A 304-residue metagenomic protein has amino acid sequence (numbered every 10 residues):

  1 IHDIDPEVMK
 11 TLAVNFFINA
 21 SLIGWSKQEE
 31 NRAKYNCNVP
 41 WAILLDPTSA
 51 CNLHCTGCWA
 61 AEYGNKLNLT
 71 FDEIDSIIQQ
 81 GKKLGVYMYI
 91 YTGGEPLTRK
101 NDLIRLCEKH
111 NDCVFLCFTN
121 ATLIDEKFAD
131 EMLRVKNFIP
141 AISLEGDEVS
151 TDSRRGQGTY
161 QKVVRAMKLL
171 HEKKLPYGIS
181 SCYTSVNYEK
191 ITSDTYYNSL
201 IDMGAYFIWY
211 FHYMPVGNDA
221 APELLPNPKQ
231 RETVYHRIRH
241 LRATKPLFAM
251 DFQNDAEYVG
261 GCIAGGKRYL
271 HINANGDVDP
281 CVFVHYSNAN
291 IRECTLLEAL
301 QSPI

Functional and structural regions predicted by a protein language model:
I1-K127: Conserved alpha-helical substructure of the radical SAM core
C51, D147, V284-S287: A generic "binding-loop/recognition-motif" signal
N52, N137, E293: ATP/adenylate-binding site constellation spanning eukaryotic-like Ser/Thr protein kinases, ABC-transporter
A61-N65, D147-S150, P215-N218: A short, flexible beta-alpha/helix-coil linker loop
I74-Y91, L97-F211: Radical SAM/AdoMet-radical enzyme domain recognition
D152-G265, A274-N275, D279, F283-C294: Radical SAM enzyme [4Fe-4S]-AdoMet core and its adjacent flexible, acidic and glycine-rich loops/tails across
I291-I304: Short, solvent-exposed cationic patches
